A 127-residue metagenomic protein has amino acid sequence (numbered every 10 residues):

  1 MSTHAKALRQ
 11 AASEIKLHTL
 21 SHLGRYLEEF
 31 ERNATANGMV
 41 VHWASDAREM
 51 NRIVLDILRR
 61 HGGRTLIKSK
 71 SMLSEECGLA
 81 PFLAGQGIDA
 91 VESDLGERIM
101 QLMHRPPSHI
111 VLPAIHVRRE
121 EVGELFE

Functional and structural regions predicted by a protein language model:
M1-E127: The feature marks the mature, well-folded catalytic cores of soluble enzymes
